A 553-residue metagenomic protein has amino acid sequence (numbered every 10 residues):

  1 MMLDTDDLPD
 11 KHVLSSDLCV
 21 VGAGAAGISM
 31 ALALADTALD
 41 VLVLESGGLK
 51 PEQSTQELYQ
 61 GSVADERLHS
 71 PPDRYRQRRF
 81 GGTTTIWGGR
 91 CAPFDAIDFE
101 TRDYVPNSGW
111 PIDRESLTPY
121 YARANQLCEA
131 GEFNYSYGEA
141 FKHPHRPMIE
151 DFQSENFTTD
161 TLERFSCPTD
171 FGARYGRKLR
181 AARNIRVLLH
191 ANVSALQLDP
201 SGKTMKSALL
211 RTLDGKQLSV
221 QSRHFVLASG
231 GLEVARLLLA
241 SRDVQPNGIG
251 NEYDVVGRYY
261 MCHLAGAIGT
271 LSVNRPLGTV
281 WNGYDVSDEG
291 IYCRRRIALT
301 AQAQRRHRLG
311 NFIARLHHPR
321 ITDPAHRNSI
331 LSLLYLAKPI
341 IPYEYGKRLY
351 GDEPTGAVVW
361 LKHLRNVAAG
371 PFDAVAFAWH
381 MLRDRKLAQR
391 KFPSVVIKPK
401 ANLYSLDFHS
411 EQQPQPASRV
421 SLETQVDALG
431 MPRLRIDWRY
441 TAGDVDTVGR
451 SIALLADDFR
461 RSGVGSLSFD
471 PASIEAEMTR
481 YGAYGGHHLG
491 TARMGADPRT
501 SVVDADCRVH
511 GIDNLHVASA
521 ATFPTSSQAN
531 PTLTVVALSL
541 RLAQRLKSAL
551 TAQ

Functional and structural regions predicted by a protein language model:
M1-L18, D36-T37, L540, S548-A552: Extreme N-terminal leader/targeting segments of oxidoreductases
S16-V43: N-terminal Rossmann-like FAD-binding beta1-loop-alpha1 element of flavoenzymes
G24-A25, L232, T522: Residue-level detector of alpha-helix initiation sites
D36, L49-K50, S70, L196 (+5 more regions): Glycine-rich loop(s) and the adjacent beta-strand/alpha-helix scaffold that form part
G61-Y137, V280, Q413-E423, A428: Redox-cofactor-proximal catalytic regions of oxidoreductases
V63, Y253-V256, A265, G269-P432 (+3 more regions): FAD cofactor-binding and catalytic pocket of flavoenzymes
P72, D103-P106, W110-P200, T204-M205 (+1 more regions): Conserved redox-cofactor binding core of oxidoreductases
L188-S201, L382-R419, L429-S526, T532: A glycine-rich dinucleotide-binding beta-alpha-beta segment and adjacent secondary-structure elements that constitute
